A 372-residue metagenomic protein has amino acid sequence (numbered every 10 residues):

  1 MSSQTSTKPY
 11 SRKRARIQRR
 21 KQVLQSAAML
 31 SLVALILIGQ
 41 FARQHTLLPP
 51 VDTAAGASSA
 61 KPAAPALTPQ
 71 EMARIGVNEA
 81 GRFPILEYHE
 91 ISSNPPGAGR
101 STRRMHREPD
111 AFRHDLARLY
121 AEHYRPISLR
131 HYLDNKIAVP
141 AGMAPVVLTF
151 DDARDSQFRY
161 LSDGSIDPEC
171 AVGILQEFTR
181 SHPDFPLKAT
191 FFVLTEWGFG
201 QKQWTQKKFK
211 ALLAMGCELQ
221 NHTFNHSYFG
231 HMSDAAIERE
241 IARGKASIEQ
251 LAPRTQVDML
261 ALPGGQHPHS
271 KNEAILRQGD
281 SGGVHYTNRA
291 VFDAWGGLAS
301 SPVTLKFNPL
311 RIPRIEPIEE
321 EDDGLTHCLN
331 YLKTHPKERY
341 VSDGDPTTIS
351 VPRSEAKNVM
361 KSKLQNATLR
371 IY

Functional and structural regions predicted by a protein language model:
M1-K21: N-terminal Lys/Arg-rich, disordered targeting/topogenic segments
Q25-Q40: Hydrophobic membrane-insertion alpha-helices, especially the h-region of bacterial N-terminal signal peptides
I38-P50: Hydrophobic single-pass membrane-insertion segments
L48-T149, S162, I166, H231-Y372: C-terminal active-site subregion of NodB/CE4 polysaccharide deacetylases
V139, L175-P186, G200-N221, S301-F307: Acidic (Asp/Glu)-rich catalytic clusters
T149, F192, Q220: Generic enzyme active-site microenvironment
R159-R180, K188-F191: A short alpha/beta connector and helix-capping loop motif
Q220-H231: Substrate-binding clefts and substrate-entry loops adjacent to catalytic sites of polymer-processing enzymes acting on
